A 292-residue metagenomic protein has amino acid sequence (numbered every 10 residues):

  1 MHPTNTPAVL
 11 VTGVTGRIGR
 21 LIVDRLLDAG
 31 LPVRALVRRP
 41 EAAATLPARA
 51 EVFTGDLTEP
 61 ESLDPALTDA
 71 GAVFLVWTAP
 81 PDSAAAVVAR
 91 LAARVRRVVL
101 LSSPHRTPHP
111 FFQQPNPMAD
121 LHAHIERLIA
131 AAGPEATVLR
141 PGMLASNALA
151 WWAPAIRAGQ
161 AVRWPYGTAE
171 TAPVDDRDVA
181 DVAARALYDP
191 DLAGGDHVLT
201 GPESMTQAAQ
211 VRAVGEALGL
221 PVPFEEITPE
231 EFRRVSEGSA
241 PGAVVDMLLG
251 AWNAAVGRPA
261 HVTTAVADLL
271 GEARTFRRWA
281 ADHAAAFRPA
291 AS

Functional and structural regions predicted by a protein language model:
H2-T45, T58-E61, P65-A70, A79-A86 (+3 more regions): Oxidoreductase cofactor-interface core, primarily capturing Rossmann-like NAD(P)-dependent enzymes
G55: Cofactor-binding loops of NAD(P)H-dependent oxidoreductases, dominated by short-chain dehydrogenase/reductases
A183, L187, V214, L248-W252 (+1 more regions): Hydrophobic "lid"/C-terminal helical patch of Rossmann-like NAD(P)-dependent dehydrogenase/epimerase domains
P190, A255, F287-A290: A general structural signal marking secondary-structure boundaries and capping sites
A213-G257, S292: Terminal hydrophobic/aromatic helix or amphipathic segment near a protein terminus
L269-S292: Amphipathic terminal alpha-helices
